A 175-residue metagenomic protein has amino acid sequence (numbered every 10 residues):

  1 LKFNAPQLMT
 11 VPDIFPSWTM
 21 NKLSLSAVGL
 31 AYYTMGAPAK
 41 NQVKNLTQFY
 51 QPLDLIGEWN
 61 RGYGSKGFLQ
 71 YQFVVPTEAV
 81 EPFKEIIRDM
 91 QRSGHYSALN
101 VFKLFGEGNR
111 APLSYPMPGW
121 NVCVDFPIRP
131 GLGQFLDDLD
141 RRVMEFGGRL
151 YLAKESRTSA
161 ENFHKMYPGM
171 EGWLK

Functional and structural regions predicted by a protein language model:
L1-K175: Noncatalytic alpha-helical scaffold of FAD-dependent oxidoreductases
